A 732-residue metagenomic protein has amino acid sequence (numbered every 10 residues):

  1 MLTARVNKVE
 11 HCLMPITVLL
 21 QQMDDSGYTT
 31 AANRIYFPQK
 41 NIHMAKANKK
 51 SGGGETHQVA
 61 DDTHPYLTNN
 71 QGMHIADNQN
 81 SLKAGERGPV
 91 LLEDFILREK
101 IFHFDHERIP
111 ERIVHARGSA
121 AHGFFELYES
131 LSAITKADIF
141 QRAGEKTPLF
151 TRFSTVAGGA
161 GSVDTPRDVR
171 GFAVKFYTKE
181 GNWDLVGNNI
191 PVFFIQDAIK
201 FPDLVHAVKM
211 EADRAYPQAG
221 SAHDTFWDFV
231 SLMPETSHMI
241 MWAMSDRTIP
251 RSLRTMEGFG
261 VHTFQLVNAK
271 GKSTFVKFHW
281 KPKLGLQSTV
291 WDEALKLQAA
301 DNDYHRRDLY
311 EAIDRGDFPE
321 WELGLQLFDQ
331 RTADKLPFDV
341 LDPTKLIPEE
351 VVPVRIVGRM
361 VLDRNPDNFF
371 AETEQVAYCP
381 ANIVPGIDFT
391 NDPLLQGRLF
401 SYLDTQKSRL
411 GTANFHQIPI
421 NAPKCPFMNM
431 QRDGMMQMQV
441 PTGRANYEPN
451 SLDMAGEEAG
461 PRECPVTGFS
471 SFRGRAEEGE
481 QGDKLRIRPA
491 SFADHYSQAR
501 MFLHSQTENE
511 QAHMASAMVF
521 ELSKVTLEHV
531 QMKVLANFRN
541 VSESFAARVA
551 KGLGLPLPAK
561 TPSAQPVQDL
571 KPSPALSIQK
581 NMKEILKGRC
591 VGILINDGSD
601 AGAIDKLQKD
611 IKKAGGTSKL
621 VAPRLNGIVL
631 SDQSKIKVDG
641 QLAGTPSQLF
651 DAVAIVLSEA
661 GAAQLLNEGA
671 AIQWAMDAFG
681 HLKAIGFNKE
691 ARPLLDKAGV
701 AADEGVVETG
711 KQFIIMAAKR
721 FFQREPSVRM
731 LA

Functional and structural regions predicted by a protein language model:
V6, T29-T30: Intrinsic disorder/low-complexity segments
L20-Q22: Compositionally biased, intrinsically disordered low-complexity segments enriched in Pro/Arg/Gln/His
N41-A601, D605-K613, T617, A622-G644 (+4 more regions): Active-site-adjacent core segments of small-molecule enzymes
L527, A622, A652-S658, A671-D696: Catalytic nucleophile loop
G616, A701-E704: Surface-exposed, charge/polar-rich loops and edge strands
G705-A732: A charged, well-structured terminal subsegment
